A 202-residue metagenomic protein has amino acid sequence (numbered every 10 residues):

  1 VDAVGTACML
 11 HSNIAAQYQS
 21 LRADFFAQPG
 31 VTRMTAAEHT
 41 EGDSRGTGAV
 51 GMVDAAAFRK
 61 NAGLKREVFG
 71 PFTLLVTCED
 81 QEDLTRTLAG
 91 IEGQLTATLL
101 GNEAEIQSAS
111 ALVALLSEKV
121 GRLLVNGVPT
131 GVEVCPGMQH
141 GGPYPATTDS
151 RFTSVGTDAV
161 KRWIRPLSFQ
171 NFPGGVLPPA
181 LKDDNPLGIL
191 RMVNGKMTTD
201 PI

Functional and structural regions predicted by a protein language model:
V1-L95: NAD(P)-dependent aldehyde/semialdehyde dehydrogenase
D2, Q28, T35, N102 (+3 more regions): Serine/threonine-rich low-complexity intrinsically disordered regions
D2, T6, A23-G30, E118-G121 (+2 more regions): Generic surface-pattern signal
V4, G63, G142-P143, P186: Generic signal for short, ordered secondary-structure residues within or immediately flanking folded domains
E41-D43, Q81, R86-L177, M197-T199: C-terminal core of ALDH-fold dehydrogenases
L177-I202: Extended hydrophobic packing segments that form well-structured cores
